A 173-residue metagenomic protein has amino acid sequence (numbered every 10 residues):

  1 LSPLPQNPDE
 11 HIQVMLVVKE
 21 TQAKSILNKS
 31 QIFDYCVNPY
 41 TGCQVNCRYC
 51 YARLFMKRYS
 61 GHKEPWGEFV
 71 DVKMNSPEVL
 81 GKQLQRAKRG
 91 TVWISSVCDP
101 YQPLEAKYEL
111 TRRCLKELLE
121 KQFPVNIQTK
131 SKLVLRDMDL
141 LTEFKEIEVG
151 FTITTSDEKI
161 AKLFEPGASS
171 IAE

Functional and structural regions predicted by a protein language model:
L4-P8: Intrinsic disorder/low-complexity segments
D9-C43, R53-T91: N-terminal [4Fe-4S]-dependent radical SAM core
C47-C50: The canonical Cys-X-X-Cys-His
N75-E173: Conserved AdoMet/S-adenosylmethionine-binding subsite of the radical SAM
